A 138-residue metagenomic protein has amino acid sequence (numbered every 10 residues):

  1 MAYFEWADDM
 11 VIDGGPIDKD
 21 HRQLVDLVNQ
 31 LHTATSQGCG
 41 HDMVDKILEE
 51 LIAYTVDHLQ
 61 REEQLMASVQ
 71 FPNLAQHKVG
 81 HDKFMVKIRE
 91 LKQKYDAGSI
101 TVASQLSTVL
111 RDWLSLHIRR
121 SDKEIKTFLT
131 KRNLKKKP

Functional and structural regions predicted by a protein language model:
M1-P138: Small-residue-biased structural context
